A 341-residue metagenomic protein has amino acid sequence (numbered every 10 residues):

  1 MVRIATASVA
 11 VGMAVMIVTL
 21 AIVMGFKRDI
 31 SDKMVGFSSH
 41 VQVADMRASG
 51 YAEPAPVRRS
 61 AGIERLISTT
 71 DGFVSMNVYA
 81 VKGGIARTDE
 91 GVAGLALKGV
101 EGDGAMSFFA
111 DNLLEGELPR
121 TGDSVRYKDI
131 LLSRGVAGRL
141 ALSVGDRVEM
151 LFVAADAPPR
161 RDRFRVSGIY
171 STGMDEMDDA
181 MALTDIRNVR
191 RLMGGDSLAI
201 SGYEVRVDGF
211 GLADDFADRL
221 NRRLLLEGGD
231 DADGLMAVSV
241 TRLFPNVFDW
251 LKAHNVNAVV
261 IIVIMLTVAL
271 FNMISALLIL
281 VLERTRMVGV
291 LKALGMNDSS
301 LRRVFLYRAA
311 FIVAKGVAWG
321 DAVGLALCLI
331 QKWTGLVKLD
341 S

Functional and structural regions predicted by a protein language model:
M1-M24, K252-M287, A310-W319: Hydrophobic alpha-helical transmembrane segments of multi-pass inner-membrane transport and secretion
A14, A21-A96, E117, T121-V125: Hydrophobic, regular-secondary-structure patches
L20-R28, D32, D214, S275 (+3 more regions): Short helix-terminus and kink motifs of transmembrane alpha helices, predominantly at the cytoplasmic interface
Y51-R58, R87-D89, G94, A105-A110 (+6 more regions): Solvent-exposed, non-transmembrane alpha-helical starts
A80, L95-V100, E117-R187: Hydrophobic secondary-structure segments that place a key small or acidic residue at a functional site
A154-A258: Mechanotransmission and gating elements of multispan inner-membrane complexes involved in transport and envelope
L278, M287-K332: Transmembrane alpha-helical interface segments in multi-pass membrane proteins
I330-S341: Short juxtamembrane loops and helix-capping segments at transmembrane helix boundaries of multi-pass membrane proteins
